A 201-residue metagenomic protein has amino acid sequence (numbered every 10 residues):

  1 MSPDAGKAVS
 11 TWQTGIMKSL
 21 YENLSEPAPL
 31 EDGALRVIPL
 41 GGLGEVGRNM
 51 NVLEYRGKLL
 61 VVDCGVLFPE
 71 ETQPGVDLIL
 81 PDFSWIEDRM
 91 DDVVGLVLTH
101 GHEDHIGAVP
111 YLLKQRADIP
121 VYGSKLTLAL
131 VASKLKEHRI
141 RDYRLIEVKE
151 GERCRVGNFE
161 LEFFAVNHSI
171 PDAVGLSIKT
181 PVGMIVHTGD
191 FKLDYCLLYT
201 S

Functional and structural regions predicted by a protein language model:
S2-V97, H102-S201: His/Asp/Glu-rich metal-coordinating catalytic cores of metallo-dependent phosphodiesterases/hydrolases acting on
